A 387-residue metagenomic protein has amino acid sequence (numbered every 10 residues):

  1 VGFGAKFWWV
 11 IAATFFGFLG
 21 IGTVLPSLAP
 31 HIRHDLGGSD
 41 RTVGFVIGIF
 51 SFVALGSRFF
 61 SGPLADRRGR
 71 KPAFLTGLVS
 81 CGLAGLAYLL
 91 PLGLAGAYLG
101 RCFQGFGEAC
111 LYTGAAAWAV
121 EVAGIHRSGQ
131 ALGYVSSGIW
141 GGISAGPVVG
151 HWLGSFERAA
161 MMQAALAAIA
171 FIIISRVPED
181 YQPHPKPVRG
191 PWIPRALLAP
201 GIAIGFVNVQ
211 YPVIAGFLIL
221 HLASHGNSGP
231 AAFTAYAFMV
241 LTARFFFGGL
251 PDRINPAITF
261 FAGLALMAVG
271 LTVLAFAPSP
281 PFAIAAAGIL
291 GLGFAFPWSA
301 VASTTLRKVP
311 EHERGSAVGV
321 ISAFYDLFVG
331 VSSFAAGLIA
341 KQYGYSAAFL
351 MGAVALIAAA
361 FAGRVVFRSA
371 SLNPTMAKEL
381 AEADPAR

Functional and structural regions predicted by a protein language model:
L25-P26, A199-F233: Extracytoplasmic gate region of multi-pass secondary transporters
S51-F59, I143-S144, A237-F245, V329-G330: Residue-level signature of mid-helix packing/kink "hotspots" within the transmembrane helices of 12-pass Major
S57-G69, G154, A243-P256, A340: Helix-to-loop junctions at the C-terminal end of transmembrane segments in multipass secondary transporters
V79-L92, L266-P278: C-terminal ends and interior cores of transmembrane alpha-helices in multi-pass membrane transporters/permeases
G100-G138, S303-T304: Cytoplasmic helix-loop-helix junction between adjacent transmembrane helices in 12-TM secondary transporters
Y134-S175: Helix-loop-helix hairpin linking two adjacent transmembrane segments in secondary transporters
A164-P183, A362-F367: C-terminal membrane-cytosol helix-exit motif in multi-pass small-molecule transporters
